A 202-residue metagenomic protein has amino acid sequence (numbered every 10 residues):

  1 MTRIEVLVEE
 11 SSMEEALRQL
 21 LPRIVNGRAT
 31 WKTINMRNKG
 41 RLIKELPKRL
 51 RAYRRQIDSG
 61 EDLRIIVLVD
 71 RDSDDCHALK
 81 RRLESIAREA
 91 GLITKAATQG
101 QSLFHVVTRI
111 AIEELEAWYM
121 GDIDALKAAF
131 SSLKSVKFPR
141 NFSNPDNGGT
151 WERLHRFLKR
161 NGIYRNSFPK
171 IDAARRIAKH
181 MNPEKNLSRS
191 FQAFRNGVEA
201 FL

Functional and structural regions predicted by a protein language model:
M1-I4, S12-G40, K44-R64, D70-L202: C-terminal accessory helical subdomains adjacent to catalytic cores in phosphodiester- and nucleotide-handling enzymes
E9: Phosphate-binding/switch region of NTP-binding enzymes
